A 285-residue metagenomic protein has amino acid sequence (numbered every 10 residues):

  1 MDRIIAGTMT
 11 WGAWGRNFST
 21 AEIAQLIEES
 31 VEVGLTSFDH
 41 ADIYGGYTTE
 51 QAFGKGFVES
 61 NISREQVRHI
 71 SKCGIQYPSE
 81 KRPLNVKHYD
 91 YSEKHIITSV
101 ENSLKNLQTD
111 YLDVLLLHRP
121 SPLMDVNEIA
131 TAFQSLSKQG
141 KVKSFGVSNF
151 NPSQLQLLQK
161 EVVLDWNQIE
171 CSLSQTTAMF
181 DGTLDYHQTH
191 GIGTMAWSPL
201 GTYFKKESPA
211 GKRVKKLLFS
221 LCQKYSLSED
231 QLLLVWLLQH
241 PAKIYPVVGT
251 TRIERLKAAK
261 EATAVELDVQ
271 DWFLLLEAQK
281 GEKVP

Functional and structural regions predicted by a protein language model:
M1-G15, I70-K87, L116: N-terminal small/glycine-rich loop or linker at the start of catalytic domains across soluble metabolic enzymes
M1-R68, D110: N-terminal binding-site loop/beta-alpha segment at the start of enzyme catalytic domains that lines or forms
R3, S63-V67, D110-V114, K143-S144 (+2 more regions): Short acidic capping loops at alpha-helix termini that bridge into adjacent secondary structure
N17-S30, Y91-N106, S153-L155: Short, acidic/polar
F18-E22, T48, A52, K87-H95 (+3 more regions): Alpha-helix N-cap and loop-to-helix initiation/capping positions
G56-R64, R68, L104-Q108, L158-E161 (+1 more regions): Acidic (Asp/Glu)-rich catalytic clusters
L104-L123: Active-site groove signature of glycoside hydrolases
P120-P285: Beta/alpha (TIM)-barrel catalytic core signal, keyed to glycine-rich beta->alpha loops juxtaposed to Asp/Glu that bind
